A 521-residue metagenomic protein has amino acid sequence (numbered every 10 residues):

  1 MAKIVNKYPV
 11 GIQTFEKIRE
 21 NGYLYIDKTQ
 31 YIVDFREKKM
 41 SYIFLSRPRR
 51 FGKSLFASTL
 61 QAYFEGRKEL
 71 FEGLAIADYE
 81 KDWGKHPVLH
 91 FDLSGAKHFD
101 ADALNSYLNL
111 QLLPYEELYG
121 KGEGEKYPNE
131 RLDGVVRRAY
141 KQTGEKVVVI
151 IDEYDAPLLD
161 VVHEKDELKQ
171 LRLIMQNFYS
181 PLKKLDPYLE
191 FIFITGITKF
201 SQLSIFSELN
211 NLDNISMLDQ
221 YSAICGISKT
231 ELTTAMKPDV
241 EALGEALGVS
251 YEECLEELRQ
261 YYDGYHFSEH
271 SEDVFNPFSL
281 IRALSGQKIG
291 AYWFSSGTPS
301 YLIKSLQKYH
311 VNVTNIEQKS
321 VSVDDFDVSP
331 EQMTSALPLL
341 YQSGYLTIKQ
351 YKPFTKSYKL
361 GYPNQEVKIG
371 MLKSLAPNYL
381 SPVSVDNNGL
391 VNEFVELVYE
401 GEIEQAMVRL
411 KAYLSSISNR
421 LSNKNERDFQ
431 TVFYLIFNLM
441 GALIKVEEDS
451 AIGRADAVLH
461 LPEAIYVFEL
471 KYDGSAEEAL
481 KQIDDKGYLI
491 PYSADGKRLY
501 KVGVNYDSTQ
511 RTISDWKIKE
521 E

Functional and structural regions predicted by a protein language model:
M1-N425, M440: Phosphate-binding site recognition
A139-T143, I436-P462: Active-site metal-binding core of divalent-cation-utilizing nuclease and nuclease-like domains
V148, A464-Y466, Y500: Structural motif
L168-I174, Y472-L489: Mg2+/Mn2+-dependent nuclease catalytic core
F178-L185, P338-L346, Y434-N438, Q482-V502: Metal-dependent nuclease catalytic cores in nucleic-acid-processing enzymes, especially RNase H-like/related
F433, A455-Y472, K486: Conserved catalytic cores of phosphodiester-cleaving nucleases, focusing on short active-site segments
P491, K497-E521: Domain-level recognition of nuclease-like catalytic cores that cleave nucleotide substrates
